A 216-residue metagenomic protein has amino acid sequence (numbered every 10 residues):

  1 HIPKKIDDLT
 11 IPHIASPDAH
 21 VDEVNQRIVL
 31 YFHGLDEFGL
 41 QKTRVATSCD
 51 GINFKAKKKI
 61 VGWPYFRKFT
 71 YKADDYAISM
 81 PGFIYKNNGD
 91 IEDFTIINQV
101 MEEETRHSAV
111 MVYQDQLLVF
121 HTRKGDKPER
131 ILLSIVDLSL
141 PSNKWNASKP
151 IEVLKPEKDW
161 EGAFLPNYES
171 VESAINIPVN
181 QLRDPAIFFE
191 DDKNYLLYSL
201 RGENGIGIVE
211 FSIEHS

Functional and structural regions predicted by a protein language model:
H1-N180, F189-S216: Beta-rich carbohydrate-recognition and catalytic domains
